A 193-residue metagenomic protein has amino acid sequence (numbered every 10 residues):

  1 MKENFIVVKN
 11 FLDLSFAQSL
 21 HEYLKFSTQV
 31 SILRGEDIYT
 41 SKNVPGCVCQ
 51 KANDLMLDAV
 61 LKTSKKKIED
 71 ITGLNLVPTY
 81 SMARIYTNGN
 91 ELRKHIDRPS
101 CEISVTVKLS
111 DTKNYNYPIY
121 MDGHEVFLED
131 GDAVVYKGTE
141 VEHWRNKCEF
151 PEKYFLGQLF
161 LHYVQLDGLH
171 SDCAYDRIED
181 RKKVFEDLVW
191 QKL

Functional and structural regions predicted by a protein language model:
M1-T72: Non-heme Fe(II)/2-oxoglutarate
N4, V44-C47, P78-Y80, G157-L159: Structural/interface elements that position substrates and couple domains in central-metabolism enzymes
D13, Y80-A83, D122-V126: Short secondary-structure transition/capping segments
N43, Q50, A59-P118: Conserved double-stranded beta-helix
N88-N146, Y154-L159, V164-D180: Catalytic core of non-heme Fe(II) oxygenases with the double-stranded beta-helix
E179-L193: Short, cationic low-complexity segments
